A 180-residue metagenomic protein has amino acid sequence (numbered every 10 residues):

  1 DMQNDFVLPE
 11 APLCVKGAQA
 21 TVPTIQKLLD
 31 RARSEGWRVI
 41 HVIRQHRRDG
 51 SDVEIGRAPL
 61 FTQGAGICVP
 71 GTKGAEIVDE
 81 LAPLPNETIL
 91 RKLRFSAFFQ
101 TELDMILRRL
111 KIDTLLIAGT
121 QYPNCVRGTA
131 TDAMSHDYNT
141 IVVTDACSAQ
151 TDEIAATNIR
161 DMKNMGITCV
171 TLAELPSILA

Functional and structural regions predicted by a protein language model:
D1-M2, P85: N-terminal small/glycine-rich loop or linker at the start of catalytic domains across soluble metabolic enzymes
Q3-P9: Short acidic, Gly/Ser-rich segments with clustered Asp/Glu that frequently serve as metal-coordination loops in enzyme
A11-A18, G66: Short glycine-enriched, charge-decorated loop/helix-capping segments at active-site entrances that position
A20-P23: Short, well-structured N-terminal submotif of metal-dependent ribonuclease cores
Q26-E35, R47-G50, R57-A180: Active-site-adjacent betaalpha module
R44: Conserved H-loop
